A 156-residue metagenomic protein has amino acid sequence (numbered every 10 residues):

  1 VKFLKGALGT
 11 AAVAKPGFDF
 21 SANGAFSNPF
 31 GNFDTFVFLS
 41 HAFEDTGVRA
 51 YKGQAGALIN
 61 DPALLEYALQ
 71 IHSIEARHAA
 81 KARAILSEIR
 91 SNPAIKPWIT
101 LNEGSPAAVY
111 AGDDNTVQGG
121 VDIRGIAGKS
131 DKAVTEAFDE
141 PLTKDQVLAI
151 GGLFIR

Functional and structural regions predicted by a protein language model:
V1-R156: All-alpha RGS (Regulator of G-protein Signaling) helical domain and cognate RGS-like helical scaffolds
